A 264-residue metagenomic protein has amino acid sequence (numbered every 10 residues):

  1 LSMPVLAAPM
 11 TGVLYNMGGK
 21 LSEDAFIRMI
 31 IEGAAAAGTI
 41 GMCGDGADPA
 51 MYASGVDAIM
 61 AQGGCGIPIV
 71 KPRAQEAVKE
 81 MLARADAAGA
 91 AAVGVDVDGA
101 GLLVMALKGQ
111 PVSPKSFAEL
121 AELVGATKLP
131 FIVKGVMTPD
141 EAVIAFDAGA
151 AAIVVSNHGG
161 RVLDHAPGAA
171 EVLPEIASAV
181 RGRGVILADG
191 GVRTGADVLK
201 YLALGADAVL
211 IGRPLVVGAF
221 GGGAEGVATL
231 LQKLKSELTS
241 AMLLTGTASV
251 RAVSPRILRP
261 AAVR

Functional and structural regions predicted by a protein language model:
L1-V143, D147, G159-V162: Active-site entrance/lid segments in N-terminal catalytic domains of soluble metabolic enzymes
E23, A166-A169: Short, conserved glycine- and acidic-residue-centered signature motifs in active-site or ligand-binding loops
Q110-A142, D147-A148, A169-R181, V185 (+3 more regions): Active-site/ligand-binding-proximal alpha/beta "capping" segment
A142-A145, A150, Y201, A206: Small-residue (primarily alanine) positions within well-ordered alpha-helices, especially packing/interaction faces
G168-R264: Alpha/beta catalytic cores of nucleotide-metabolism and tRNA/nucleoside-modifying enzymes
